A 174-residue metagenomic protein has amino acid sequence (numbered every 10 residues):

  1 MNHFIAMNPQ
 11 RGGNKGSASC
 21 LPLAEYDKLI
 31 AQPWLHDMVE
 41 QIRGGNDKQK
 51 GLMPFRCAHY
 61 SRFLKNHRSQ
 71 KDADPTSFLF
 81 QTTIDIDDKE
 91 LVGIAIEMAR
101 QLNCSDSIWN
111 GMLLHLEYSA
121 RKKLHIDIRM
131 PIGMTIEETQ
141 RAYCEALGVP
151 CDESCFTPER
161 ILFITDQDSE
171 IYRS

Functional and structural regions predicted by a protein language model:
M1-F80: DNA replication initiation on ssDNA origins
H3-Q10, I132, L147-S174: Catalytic "initiation/cleavage/transfer" segments centered on a nucleophilic residue and adjacent nucleic-acid-engaging
S17-L29, G93-A99, Y172-S174: Short, polar loop/linker segments at the starts of domains and inter-domain junctions
R68-A73, N103-S119, P150-E153: Catalytic micro-motifs at enzyme active sites that drive phosphoryl/nucleotidyl and oxygen chemistry
S77-L79, R121, E159: Short, solvent-exposed loop/turn segments at the edges of secondary structure
I84, I108-T135, I161-T165: Histidine-centered divalent-metal-coordination microenvironment in nucleic-acid enzymes
I84-A95: Short, surface-exposed ligand-recognition loops at beta-strand->loop->(often short) alpha-helix junctions that present
A95-S105, I128-C151, Y172-S174: Helical (often loop-to-helix) elements that flank the catalytic cores of nucleotide-handling enzymes
